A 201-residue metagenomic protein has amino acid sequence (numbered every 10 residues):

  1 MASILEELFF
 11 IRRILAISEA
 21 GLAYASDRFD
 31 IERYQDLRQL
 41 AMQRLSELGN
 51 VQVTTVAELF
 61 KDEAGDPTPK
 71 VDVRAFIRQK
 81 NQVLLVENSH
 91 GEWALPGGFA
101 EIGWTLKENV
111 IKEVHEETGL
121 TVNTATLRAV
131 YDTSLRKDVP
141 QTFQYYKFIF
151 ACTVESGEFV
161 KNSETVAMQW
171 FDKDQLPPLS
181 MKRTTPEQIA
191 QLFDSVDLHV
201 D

Functional and structural regions predicted by a protein language model:
A2-D36, S163-D201: Nudix hydrolase/Nudix homology domain
R28-R74: Acidic, metal-coordinating catalytic segment for phosphate/diphosphate chemistry, firing primarily on the Nudix
V51-T55, L106, K182, L198-H199: Juxtamembrane/interface motifs at transmembrane-helix termini
V53-A57, V160-S163, V200-D201: Short, hydrophobic secondary-structure boundary micro-motifs
A57-A94, V122, T126: N-terminal strand-loop-strand
A100-T124, D132-Q188: Unchanged
